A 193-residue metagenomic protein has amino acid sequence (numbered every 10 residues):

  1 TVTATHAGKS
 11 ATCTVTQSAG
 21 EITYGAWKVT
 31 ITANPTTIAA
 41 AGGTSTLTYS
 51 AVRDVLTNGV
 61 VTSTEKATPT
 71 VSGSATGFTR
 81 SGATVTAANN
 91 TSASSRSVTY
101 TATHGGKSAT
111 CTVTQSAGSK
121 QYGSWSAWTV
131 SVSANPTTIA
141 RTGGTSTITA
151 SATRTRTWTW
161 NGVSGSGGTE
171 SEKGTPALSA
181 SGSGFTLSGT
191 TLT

Functional and structural regions predicted by a protein language model:
T1, G82-S97, T191-T193: Extracellular/luminal low-complexity segments enriched in Ser/Thr/Pro
T1-G8, S94-G106: A short beta-strand micro-motif common to beta-rich folds, especially ectodomain repeats
T1-W27, S188-T193: Low-complexity/repetitive intrinsically disordered segments
H6, Q17, N89, H104 (+1 more regions): Residues on the solvent-exposed faces and adjacent turns of beta-rich solenoids used to engage binding targets
G8-C13, G106-T112: Extracellular and select intracellular beta-sandwich modules with Ser/Thr-enriched, small-residue motifs on
T12-T16, G20-E21, G25-T70, G118 (+1 more regions): Solvent-exposed, low-complexity, repeat-rich "mucin-like" stalks and linkers
T68-A83, I139, G167-L192: Low-complexity "stalk/linker" and mucin-like segments enriched in Ser/Thr/Pro/Ala/Gly
